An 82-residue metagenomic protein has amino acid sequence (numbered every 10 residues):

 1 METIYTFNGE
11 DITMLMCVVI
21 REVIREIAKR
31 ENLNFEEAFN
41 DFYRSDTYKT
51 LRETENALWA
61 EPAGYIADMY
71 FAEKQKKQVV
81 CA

Functional and structural regions predicted by a protein language model:
M1-A82: C-terminal alpha-helical interaction appendages
